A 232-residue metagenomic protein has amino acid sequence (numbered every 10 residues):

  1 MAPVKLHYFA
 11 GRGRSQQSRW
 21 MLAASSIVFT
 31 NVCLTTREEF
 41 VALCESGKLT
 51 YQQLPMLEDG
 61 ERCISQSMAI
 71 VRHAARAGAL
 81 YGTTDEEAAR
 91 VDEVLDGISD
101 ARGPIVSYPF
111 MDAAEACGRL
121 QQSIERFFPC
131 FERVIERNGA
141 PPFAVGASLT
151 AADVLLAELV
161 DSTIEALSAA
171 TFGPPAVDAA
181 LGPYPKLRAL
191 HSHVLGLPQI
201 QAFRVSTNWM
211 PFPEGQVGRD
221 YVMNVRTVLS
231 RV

Functional and structural regions predicted by a protein language model:
A2-P129, I135-R137, V228-V232: GST-like domain detector, emphasizing the conserved glutathione-binding G-site in the N-terminal thioredoxin-like
P3, N208-V232: C-terminal helix/juxtamembrane-tail motif
S26, E158, T207-N208, R231: Compositionally biased regions
C33-L34, F203-M210: Acidic carboxylate-rich catalytic motifs and surrounding loops in phosphoryl-/glycosyl-chemistry enzymes
C44, A166, T171, G215-V217: A generic membrane alpha-helix/interface feature
Q52-L54, A176-K186, Y221-V228: Glycine-rich, flexible loop segments associated with nucleotide phosphate handling
A74, G82, E86-V205: GST-like fold's C-terminal all-alpha helical module
